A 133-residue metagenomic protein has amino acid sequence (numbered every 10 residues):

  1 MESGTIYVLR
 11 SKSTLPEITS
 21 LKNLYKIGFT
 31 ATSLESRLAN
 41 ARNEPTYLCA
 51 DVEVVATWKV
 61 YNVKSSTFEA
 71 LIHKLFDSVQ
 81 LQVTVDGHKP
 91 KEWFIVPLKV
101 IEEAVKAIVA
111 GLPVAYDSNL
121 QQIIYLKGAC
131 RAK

Functional and structural regions predicted by a protein language model:
M1-K133: Non-catalytic accessory segments flanking enzymatic or RNA/DNA-binding domains
